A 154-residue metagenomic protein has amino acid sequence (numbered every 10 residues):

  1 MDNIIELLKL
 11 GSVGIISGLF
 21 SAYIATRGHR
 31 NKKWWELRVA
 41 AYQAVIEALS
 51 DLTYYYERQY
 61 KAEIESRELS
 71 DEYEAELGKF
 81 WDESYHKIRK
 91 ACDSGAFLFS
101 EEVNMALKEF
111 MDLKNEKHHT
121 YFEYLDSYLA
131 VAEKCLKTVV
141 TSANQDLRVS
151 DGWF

Functional and structural regions predicted by a protein language model:
M1-H29: Membrane-embedded hydrophobic alpha-helical segments
A22-F154: Conserved non-transmembrane functional hotspots
